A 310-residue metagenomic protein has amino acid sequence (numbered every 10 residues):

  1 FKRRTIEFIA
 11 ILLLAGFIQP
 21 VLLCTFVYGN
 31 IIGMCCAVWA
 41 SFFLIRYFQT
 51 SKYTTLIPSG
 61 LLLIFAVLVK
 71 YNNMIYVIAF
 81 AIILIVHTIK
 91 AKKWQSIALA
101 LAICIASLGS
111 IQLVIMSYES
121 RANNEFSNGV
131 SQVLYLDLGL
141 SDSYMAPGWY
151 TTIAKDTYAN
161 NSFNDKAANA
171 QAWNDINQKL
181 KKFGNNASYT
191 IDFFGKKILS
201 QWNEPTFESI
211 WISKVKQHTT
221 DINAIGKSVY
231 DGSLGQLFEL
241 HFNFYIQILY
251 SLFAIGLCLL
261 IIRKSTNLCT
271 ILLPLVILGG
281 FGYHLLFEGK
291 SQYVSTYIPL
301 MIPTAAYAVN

Functional and structural regions predicted by a protein language model:
F1-G16, M34-C35, T54, T266-I271: Transmembrane-helix signature of polytopic, membrane-embedded enzymes that assemble or transfer cell-envelope glycans
E7-I18, F42, L63, V67: Short helix- or helix-capping micro-motifs that position conserved polar/aromatic residues at function-defining sites
I11, T55-K70, F80-A81, C104-S107: Membrane-interface alpha helices of multi-pass inner-membrane proteins
L22-G33: Short acidic/glycine- and proline-prone juxtamembrane loop motifs at membrane-interface regions of multi-pass membrane
V38-L56: Membrane-interface transmembrane helices that cradle and orient dolichyl/undecaprenyl
Y76-G109: Perimembrane helix-loop-helix junctions
E119-I222: Membrane-proximal stem/loop segments at transmembrane-domain junctions that anchor or position
K196-L273: Membrane-interface anchor segments at the N-terminal boundary of transmembrane helices in multi-pass membrane enzymes
